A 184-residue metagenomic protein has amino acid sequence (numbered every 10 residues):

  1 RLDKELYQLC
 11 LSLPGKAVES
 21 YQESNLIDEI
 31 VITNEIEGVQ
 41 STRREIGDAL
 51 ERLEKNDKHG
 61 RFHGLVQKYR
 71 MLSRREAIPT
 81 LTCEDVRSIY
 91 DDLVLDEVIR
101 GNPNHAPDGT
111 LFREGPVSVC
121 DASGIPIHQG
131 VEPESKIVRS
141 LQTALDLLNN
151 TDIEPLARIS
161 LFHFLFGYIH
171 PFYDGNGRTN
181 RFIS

Functional and structural regions predicted by a protein language model:
R1-S184: FIC/Doc superfamily catalytic core
